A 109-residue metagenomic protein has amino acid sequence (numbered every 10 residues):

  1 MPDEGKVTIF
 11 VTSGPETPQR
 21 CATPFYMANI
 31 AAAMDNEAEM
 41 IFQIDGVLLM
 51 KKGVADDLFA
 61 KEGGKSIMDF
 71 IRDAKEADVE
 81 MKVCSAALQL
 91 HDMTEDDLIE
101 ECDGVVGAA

Functional and structural regions predicted by a protein language model:
M1-E4: Basic/polar N-terminal segments that are highly enriched at the extreme N-terminus, encompassing both cleavable
T8-A22, V54-A55: Short, glycine-rich nucleotide/cofactor-binding loops
T8-V11, E39-Q43, M50: Short, conserved beta-strand edge motifs with alternating hydrophobic and charged residues
C21-M40: Histidine-anchored nucleotide/phosphate-binding helix
E37-Q43, M81-S85: Short internal beta-strands
G46-A60: N-terminal beta-loop-helix "entrance" segment that forms/cooperates in small-molecule cofactor or anionic ligand
D57-S85, L90: A glycine-rich helix N-cap at a beta->alpha junction
T94, E100-A109: C-terminal binding/interaction regions
